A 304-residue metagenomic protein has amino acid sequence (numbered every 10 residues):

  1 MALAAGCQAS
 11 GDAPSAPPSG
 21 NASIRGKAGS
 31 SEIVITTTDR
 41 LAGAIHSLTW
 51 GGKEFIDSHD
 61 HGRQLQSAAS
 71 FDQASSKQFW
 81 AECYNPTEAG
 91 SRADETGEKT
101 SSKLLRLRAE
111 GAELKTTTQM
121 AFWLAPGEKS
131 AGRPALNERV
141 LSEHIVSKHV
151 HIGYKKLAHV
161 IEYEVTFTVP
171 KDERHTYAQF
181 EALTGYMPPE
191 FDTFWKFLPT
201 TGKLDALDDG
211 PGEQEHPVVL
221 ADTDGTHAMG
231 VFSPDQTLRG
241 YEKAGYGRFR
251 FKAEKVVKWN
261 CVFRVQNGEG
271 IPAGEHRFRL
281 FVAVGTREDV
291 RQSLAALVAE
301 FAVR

Functional and structural regions predicted by a protein language model:
L3-S19: Bacterial Sec-dependent signal peptides at the C-terminal "C-region" and cleavage site
A16-S31, T36-T38, M229-R304: Beta-strand-rich recognition/accessory modules
P17-K115: Solvent-exposed N-terminal domain segments of exported/luminal and surface proteins
S75-A158, D172: Extended, loop-rich substrate-binding clefts of extracytoplasmic carbohydrate-active enzymes
T116, V146-K148, I161-Y163, C261 (+1 more regions): Hydrophobic residues positioned within well-ordered beta-strands of beta-sheet architectures
L157-T200: Acidic (Asp/Glu-rich), glycine- and aromatic
A182-G185, E190-K252: Active-site/ligand-binding surface loops and adjacent short beta/alpha elements that line catalytic pockets across
